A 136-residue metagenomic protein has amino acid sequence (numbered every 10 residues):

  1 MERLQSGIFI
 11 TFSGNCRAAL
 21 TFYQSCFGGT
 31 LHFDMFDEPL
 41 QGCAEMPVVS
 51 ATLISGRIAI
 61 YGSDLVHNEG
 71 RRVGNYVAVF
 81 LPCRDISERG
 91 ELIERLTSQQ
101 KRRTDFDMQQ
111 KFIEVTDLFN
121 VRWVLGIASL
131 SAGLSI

Functional and structural regions predicted by a protein language model:
M1-S6, D34-F36: Short, charged, low-hydrophobicity "junction" segments
E2-L4, E45-P47, V73-N75: Residue-level preference for beta-strand/loop junctions
R3-L4, L31, I54, E69-R71 (+1 more regions): Vicinal oxygen chelate
G7-F9, A78-F80: Short aromatic/hydrophobic contact patches that present stacked aromatics for nucleic-acid/ligand binding
I10-I58: Core segments of cupin and vicinal oxygen chelate
G14-C16, P39, A59, N68 (+2 more regions): Residues that cap or initiate secondary-structure elements
F36-Q41, L65-H67, F112: Short, solvent-exposed loop/turn elements at beta->coil junctions and helix N-caps that rim active or binding pockets
V49-A51, S55-R57, Y61-V79: Helix-adjacent hinge/juxtasegments
